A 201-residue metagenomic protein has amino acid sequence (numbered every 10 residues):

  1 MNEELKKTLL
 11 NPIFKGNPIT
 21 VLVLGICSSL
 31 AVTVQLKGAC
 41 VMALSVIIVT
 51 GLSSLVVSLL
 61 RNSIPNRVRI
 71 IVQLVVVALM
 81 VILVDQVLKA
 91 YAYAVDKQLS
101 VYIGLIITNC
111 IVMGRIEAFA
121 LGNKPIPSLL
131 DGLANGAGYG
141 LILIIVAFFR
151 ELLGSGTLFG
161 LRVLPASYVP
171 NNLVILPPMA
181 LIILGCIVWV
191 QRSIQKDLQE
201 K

Functional and structural regions predicted by a protein language model:
M1-L10, S29-A39, S58-R69, L164-P165: Short juxtamembrane and helix-loop transition motifs at transmembrane-helix boundaries in membrane proteins
E3, K7, P127-K201: C-terminal transmembrane helix-loop-helix hairpin of multi-pass membrane proteins
L9-I19: N-terminal membrane topogenic signal
L24-L30, V46-G51, A78-D85, I107-I111 (+2 more regions): Hydrophobic core segments of alpha-helical transmembrane domains in multi-pass membrane transport and ion-translocation
L36-L52, V72, D96-I107: Structural signature of hydrophobic alpha-helical transmembrane segments
S53-N66, M113-N123, R192, K196: C-terminal ends of transmembrane helices
I64-V77, Q98-G104, D131: Cytoplasmic-side transmembrane-helix entry/capping segments in multi-pass membrane proteins
L83-Q98: Transmembrane alpha-helix boundary signature
